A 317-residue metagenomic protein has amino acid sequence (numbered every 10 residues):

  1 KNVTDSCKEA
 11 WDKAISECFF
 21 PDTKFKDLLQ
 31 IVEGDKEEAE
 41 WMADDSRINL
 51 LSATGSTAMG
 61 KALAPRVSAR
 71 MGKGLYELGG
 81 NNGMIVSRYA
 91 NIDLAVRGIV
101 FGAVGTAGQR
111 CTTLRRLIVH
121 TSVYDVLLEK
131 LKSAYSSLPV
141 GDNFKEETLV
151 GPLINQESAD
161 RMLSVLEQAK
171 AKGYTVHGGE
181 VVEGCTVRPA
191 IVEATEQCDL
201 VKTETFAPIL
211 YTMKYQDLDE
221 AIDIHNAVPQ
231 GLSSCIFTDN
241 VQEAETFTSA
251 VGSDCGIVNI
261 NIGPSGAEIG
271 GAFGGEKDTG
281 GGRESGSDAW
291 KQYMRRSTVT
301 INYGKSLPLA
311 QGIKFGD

Functional and structural regions predicted by a protein language model:
K1-E38: PLP-dependent aminotransferase-like
N2-S6, K36-E38, A58-M59, A69 (+2 more regions): Short alpha-helical
K13-F19, D44, L50, A58-E196 (+5 more regions): ALDH superfamily catalytic-core signature
K24-L29, S46-R47, R70: A short helix-to-beta-strand connector/capping loop
Q30-S52: A structured beta-alpha segment of the ubiquitous adenosine-cofactor-binding alpha/beta core
D35, T54, G102, T238 (+1 more regions): Conserved residues at the C-terminal ends of beta-strands
K36, T57-A58, A62, N81-N82 (+12 more regions): Gly/Ser/Thr-rich beta-alpha loop segments that engage phosphate groups in nucleotides
I48, I85, P139, T186-D317: Conserved C-terminal structural/oligomerization subdomain of aldehyde/semialdehyde dehydrogenase
